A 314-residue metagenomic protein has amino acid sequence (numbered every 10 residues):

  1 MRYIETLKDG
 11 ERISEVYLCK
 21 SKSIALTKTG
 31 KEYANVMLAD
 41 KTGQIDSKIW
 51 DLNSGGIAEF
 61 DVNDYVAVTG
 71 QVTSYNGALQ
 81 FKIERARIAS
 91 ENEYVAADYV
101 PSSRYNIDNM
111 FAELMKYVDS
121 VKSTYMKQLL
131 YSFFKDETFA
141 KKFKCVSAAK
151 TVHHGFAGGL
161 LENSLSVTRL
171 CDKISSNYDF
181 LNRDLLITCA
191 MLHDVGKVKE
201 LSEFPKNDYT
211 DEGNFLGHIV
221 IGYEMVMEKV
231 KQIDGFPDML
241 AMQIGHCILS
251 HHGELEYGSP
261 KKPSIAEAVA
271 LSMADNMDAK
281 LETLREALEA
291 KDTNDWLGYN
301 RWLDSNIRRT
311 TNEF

Functional and structural regions predicted by a protein language model:
M1-I13: OB-fold nucleic-acid-binding modules
Y17, N63, V167, I248 (+1 more regions): Divalent metal-coordination and catalytic microenvironments
K22-E32, G43-D46, L52-D98: OB-fold single-stranded nucleic acid-binding module
N35-D40: Short, acidic/hydrophobic/Gly-rich beta-strand patch recurrent on exposed beta strands that often constitutes part
Q80-C145: Extended, charge-rich, solvent-exposed interface segments
M126-L170, L192-G196: A short mid-domain helix/strand-loop element embedded in enzyme catalytic domains that forms or borders the active-site
T151-H153, E162-N163, K173-K291: Divalent metal-dependent catalytic cores for phosphoryl transfer on phosphate-bearing substrates
S272, E289-D304, T311-F314: N-terminal intrinsically disordered, cationic/polar leader segments that include organellar targeting peptides
